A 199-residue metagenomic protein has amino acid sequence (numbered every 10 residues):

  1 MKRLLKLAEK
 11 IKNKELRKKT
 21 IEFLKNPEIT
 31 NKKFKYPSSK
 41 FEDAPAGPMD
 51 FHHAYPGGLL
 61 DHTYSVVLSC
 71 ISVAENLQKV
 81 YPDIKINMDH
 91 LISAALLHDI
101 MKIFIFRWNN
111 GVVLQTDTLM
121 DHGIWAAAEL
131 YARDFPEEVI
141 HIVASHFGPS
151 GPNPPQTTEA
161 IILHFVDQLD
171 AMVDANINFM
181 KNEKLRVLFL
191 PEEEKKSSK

Functional and structural regions predicted by a protein language model:
M1-G111: Acidic/His-rich, divalent-metal-binding segments that scaffold phosphate/diphosphate chemistry
A54, L114, S150: Conserved short-loop catalytic and cofactor-binding motifs
S72, Q78-Y81, L97, M101 (+2 more regions): Extended, folded domain segments that form the structural surfaces/walls around functional sites
I86, L91-I92, A127-K184: Histidine/acidic-rich helix-loop-helix segments that form or flank divalent-metal centers in metalloenzyme catalytic
G111-A132, N182-K199: Divalent-cation-assisted or electrostatically stabilized phosphate/pyrophosphate-binding catalytic cores
